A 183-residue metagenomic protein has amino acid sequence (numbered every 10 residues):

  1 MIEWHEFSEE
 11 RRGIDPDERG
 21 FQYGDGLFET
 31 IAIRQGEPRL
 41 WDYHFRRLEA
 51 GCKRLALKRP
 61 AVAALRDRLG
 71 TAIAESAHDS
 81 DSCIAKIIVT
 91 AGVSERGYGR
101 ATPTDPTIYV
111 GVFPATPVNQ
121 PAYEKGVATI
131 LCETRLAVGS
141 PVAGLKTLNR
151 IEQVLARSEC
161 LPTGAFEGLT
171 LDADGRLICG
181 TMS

Functional and structural regions predicted by a protein language model:
M1-L169, A173-R176: Conserved alpha/beta cores of soluble small-molecule-handling proteins
C179-S183: Glycine-rich phosphate/ribose-binding loops and adjacent secondary-structure elements that form binding surfaces
